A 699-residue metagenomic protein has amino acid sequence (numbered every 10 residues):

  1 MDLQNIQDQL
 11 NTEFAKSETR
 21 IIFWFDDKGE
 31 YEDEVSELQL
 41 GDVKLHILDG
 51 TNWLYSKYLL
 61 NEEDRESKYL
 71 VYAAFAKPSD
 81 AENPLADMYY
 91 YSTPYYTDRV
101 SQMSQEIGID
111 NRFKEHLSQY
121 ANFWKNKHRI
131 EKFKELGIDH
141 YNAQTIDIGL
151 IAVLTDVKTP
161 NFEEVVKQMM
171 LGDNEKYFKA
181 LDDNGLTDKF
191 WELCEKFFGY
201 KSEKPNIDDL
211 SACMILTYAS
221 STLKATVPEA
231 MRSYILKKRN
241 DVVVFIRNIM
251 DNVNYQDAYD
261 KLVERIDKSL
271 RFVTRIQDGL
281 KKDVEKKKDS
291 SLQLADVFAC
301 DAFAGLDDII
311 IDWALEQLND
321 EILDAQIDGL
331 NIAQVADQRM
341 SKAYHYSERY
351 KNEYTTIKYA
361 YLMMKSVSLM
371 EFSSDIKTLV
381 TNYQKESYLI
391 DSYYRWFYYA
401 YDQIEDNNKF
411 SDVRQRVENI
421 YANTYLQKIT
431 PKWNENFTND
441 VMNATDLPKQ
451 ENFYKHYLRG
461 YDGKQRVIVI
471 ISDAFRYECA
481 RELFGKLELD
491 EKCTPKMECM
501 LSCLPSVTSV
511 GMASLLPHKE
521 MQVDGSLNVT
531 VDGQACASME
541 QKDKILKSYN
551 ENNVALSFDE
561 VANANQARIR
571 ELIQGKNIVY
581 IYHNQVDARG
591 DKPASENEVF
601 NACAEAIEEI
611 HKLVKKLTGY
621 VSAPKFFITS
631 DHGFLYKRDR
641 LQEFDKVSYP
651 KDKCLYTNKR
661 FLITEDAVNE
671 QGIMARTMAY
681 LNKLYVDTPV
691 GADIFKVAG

Functional and structural regions predicted by a protein language model:
M1-R466, R476-F626, S630-G699: …; additionally, a secondary subgroup of soluble metalloenzymes is captured
I470: Beta1/beta-strand and adjacent pyrophosphate-binding region of the FAD-binding site in flavoprotein oxidoreductases
D473: Ligand-binding pocket scaffold of soluble enzyme catalytic domains
